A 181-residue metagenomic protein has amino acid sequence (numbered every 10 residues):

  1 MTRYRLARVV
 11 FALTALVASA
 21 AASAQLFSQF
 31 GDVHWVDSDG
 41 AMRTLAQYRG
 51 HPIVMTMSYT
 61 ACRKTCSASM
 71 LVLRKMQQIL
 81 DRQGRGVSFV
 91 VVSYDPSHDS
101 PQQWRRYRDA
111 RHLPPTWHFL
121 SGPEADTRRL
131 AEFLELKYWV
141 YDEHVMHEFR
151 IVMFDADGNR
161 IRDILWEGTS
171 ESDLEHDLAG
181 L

Functional and structural regions predicted by a protein language model:
M1-V10: Bacterial N-terminal signal peptides that target proteins for export
V17-S19, S23: N-terminal signal peptide c-region/cleavage motif recognized by signal peptidases
F30-G31, I53, E148-R150: Short loop/turn microsegments at loop-to-beta-strand junctions
V33-I53: A short beta-strand-turn-helix
A46-S69, L73: Short active-site neighborhood of thiol/selenol oxidoreductases, capturing the structured segment around
R85-D99, P115-A125: Thiol-based oxidoreductase modules, predominantly thioredoxin-like and allied folds used for disulfide exchange
R105-F149: Short, internal strand/loop/helix patches that form the active-site neighborhood or redox-interaction surface
Y141-L181: Thiol-/selenol-based redox modules, centered on thioredoxin-like and closely related oxidoreductase domains
